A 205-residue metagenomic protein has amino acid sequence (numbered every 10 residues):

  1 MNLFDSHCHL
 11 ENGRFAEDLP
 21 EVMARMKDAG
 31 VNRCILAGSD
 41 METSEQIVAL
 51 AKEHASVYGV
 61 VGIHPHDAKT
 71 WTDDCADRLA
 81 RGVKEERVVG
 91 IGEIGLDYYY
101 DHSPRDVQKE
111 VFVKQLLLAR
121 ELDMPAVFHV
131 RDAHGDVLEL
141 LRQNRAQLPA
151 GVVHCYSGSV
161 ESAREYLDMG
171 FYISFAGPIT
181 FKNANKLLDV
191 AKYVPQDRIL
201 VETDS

Functional and structural regions predicted by a protein language model:
M1-S205: Mid-domain alpha/beta scaffold segments of enzyme catalytic cores
